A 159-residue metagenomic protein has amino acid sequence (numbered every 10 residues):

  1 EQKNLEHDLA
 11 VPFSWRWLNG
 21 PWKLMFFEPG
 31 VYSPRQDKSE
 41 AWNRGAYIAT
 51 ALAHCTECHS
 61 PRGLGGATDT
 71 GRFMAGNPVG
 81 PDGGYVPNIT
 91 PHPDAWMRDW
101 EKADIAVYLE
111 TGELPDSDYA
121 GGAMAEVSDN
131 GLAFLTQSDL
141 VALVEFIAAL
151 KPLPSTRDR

Functional and structural regions predicted by a protein language model:
E1-L5, K38-E40, L64-T68, E113-P115 (+2 more regions): Inter-heme linker and motif-flanking segments adjacent to c-type heme-binding CXXCH motifs in c-type cytochromes
Q2-W22: Extended, well-folded interaction surfaces typified by the phenylalanyl-tRNA synthetase beta subunit core
G20-T50: Electrostatic cytochrome c docking/interface patches
A41-R44, H54, E101, I105 (+2 more regions): Stable alpha-helical elements in mature extracytoplasmic
G45, L52-R62, L143, I147: The canonical Cys-X-X-Cys-His
A49, H59, E110-E113, K151: Protein kinase-like catalytic domain
R72-P115, S128-L140: Electron-transfer interface patches adjacent to heme c in soluble/periplasmic c-type cytochromes and di-/multiheme
G122-R159: A cross-kingdom marker for long, charged
